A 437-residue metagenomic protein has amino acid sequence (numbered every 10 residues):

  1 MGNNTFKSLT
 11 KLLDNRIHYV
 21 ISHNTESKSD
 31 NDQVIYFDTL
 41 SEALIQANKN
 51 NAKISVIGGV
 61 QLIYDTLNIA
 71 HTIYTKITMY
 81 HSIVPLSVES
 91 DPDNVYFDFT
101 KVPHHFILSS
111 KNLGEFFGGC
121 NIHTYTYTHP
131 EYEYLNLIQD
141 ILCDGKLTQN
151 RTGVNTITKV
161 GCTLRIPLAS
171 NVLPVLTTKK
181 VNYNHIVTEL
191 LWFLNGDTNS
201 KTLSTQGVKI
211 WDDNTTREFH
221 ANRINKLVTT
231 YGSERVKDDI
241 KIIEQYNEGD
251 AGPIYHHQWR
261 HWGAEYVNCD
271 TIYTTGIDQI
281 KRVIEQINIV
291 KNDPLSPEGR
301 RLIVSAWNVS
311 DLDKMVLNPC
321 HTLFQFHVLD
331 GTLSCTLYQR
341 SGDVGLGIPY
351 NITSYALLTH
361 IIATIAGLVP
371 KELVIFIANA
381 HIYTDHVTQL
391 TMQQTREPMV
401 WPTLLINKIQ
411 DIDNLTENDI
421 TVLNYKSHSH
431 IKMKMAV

Functional and structural regions predicted by a protein language model:
M1-H129: Enzymes that bind and transform nitrogen-containing heteroaromatic metabolites
T128-V437: Terminal, non-catalytic protein-protein interaction segments that mediate quaternary/complex assembly
